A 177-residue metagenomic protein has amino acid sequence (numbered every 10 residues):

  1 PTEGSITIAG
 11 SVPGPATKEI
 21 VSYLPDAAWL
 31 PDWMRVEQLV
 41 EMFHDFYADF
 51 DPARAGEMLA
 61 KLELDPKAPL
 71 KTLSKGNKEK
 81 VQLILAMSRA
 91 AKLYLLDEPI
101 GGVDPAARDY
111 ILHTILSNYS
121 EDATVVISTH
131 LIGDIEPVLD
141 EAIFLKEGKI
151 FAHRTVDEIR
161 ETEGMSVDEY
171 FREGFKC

Functional and structural regions predicted by a protein language model:
E3-T17: Conserved ABC transporter NBD signature motif
Y23-V81: ABC-family P-loop ATPase nucleotide-binding domains
Y94-E98, V103: Catalytic Walker B motif of ABC-type/P-loop ATPase nucleotide-binding domains
R108-E121: Helical segment within the ABC ATPase nucleotide-binding domain
A123-L131: Conserved H-loop
I135-P137: A short, surface-exposed alpha-helical micro-motif characterized by mixed small hydrophobic and charged/polar residues
H153-R154: ABC ATPase "signature
